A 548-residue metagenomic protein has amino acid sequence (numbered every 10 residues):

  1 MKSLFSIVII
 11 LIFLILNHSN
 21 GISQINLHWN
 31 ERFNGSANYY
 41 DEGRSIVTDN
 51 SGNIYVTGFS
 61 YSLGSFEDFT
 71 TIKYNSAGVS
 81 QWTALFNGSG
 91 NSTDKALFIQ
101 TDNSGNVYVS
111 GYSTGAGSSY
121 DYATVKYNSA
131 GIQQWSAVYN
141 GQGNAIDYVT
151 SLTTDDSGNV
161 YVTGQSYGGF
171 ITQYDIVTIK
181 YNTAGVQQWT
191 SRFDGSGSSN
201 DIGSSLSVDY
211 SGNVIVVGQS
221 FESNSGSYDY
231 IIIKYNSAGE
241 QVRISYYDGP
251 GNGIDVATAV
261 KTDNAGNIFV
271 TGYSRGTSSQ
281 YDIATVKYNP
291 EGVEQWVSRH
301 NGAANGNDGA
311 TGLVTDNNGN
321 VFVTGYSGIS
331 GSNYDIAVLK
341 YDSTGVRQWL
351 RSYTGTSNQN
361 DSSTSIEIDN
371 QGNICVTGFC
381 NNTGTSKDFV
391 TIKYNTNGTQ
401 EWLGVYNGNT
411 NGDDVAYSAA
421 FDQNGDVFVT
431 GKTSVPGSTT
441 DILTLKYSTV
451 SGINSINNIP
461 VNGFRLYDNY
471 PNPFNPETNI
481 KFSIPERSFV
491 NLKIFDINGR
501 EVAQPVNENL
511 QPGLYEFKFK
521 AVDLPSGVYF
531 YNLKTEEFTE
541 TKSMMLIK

Functional and structural regions predicted by a protein language model:
M1-N26, T539: Bacterial Sec-dependent N-terminal signal peptides
I15, S60, C380, N454-Y470 (+4 more regions): Glycine-centered coil/turn sites that cap beta-strands in beta-rich domains
N20-S451: A sequence-level/structural motif corresponding to short, flexible coil/turn segments enriched in small polar residues
G115, G276, D369, N382 (+6 more regions): Surface-exposed coil/turn segments at beta-strand junctions on protein surfaces, enriched
S119, Q173, S227, N333 (+7 more regions): Residue-level preference for beta-strand/loop junctions
T396, F495-R500: Change "in extracellular beta-sheet-rich domains … of secreted and cell-surface proteins" to "in beta-sheet-rich domains
P505-N509: Beta-strand-rich interaction surfaces with strong enrichment in secreted/lumenal proteins
V522, S526-K548: C-terminal tail/sorting-segment detector
